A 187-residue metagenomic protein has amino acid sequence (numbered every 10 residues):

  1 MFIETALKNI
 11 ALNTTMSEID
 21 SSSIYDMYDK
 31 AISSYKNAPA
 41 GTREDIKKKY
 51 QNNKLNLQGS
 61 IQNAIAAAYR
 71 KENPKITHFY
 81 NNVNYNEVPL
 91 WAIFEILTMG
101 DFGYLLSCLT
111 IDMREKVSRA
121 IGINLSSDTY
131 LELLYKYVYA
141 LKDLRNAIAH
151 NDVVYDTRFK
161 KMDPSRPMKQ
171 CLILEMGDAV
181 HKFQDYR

Functional and structural regions predicted by a protein language model:
M1-R187: Long, contiguous internal "core" modules enriched in hydrophobic/ aromatic residues
